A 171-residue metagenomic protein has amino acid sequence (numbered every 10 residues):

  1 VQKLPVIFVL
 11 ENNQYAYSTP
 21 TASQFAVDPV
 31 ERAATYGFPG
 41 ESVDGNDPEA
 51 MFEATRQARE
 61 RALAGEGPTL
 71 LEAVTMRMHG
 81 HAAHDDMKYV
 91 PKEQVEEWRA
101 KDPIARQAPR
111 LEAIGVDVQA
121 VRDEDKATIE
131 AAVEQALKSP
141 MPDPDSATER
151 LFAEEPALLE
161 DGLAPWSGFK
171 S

Functional and structural regions predicted by a protein language model:
V1-M141: Glycine-rich ThDP/TPP pyrophosphate-binding loop and its adjacent helix/strand module within ThDP-dependent enzymes
E134, K138-S171: C-terminal intrinsically disordered, low-complexity extensions immediately downstream of enzyme catalytic cores
